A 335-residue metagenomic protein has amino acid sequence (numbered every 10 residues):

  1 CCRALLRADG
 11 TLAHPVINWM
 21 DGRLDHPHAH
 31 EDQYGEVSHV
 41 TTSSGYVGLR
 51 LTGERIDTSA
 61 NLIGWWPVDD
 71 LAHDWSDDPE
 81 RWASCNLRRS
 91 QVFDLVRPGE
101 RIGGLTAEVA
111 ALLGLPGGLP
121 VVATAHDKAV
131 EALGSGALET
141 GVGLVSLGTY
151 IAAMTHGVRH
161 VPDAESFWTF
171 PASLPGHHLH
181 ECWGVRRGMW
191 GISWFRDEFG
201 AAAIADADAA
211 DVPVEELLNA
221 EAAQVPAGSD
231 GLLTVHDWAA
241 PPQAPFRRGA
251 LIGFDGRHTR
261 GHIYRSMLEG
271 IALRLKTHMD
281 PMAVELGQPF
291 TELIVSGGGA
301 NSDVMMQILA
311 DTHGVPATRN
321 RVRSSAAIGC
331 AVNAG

Functional and structural regions predicted by a protein language model:
C1-G35: Active-site phosphate-binding/coordination module
G10-L12, N61, P175-G176: Short glycine-enriched loop/turn motifs at secondary-structure junctions
D25-I56, G64-C85, G103, A107-S296 (+1 more regions): Active-site core segments that coordinate phosphate-bearing ligands/cofactors across diverse enzyme families
T58-A60, R89-S90: Short beta-strands and strand-loop turn motifs
C85-R97: A conserved helix-loop-beta module that forms one wall/lid of the active-site cleft in ATP-utilizing catalytic domains
P98-I102: Short beta-strand to alpha-helix junction loop
